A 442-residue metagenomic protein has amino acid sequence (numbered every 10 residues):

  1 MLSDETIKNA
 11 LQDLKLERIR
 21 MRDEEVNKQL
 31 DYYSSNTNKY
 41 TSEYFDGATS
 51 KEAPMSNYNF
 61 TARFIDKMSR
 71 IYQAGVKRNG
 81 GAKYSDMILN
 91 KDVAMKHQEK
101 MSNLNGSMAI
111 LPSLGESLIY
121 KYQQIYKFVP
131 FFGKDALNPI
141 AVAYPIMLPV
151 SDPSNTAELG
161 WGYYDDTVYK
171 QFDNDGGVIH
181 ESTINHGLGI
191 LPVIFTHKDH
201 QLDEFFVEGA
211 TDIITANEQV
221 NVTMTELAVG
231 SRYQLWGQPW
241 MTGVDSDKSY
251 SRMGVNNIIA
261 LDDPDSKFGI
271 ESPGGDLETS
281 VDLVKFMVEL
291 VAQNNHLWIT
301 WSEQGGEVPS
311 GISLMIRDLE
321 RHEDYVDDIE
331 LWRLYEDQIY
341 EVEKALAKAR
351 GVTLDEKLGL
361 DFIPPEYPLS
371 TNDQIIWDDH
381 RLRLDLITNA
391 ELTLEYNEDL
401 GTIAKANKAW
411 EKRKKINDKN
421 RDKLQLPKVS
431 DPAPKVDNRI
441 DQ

Functional and structural regions predicted by a protein language model:
M1-I119, I440-Q442: Extended, helix-rich architectural segments
L2-T6, N256-D262, S266-P273, S280-N295 (+2 more regions): C-terminal anchoring/interaction modules
L14, M21, Y33, D46 (+6 more regions): Conserved aromatic-histidine-acidic binding/catalytic patches
R18, Q29, K170-Q171, E181 (+2 more regions): Polar/charged side chains located within well-ordered beta-strands of beta-rich proteins
M21, T37-Y40, G75, A94-M95 (+9 more regions): Short secondary-structure junctions and interdomain/linker hinges
M87, K91, A210-N217, V281 (+2 more regions): Generic detection of long, well-ordered alpha-helical segments
A109-D203: Extended, regular secondary-structure scaffolds
H180-I316, E320, V352-T353, L358 (+2 more regions): Extended, charged amphipathic alpha-helical segments
